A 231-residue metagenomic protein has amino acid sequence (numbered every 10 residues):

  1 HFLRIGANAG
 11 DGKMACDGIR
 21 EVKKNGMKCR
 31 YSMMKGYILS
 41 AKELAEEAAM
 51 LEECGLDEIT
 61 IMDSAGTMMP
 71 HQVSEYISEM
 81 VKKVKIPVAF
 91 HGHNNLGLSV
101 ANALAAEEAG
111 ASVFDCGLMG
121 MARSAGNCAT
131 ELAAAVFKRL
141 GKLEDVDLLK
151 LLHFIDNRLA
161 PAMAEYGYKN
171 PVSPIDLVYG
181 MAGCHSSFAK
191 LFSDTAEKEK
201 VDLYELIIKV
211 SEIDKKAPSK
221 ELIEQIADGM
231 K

Functional and structural regions predicted by a protein language model:
H1-K231: Catalytic cores and adjacent flexible loops of soluble metabolic enzymes that perform enolate/carbanion chemistry on
